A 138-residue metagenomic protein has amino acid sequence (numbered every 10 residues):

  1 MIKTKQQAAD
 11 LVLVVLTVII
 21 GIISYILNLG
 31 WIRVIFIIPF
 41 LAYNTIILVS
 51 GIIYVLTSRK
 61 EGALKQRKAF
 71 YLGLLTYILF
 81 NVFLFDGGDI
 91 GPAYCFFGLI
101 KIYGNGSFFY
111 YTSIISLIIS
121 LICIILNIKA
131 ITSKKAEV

Functional and structural regions predicted by a protein language model:
M1-I2, K129-V138: Short, charged juxtamembrane terminal tails flanking transmembrane helices
M1-L48: Transmembrane alpha-helical insertion/packing segments
Q7-V14, C95-S133: Alpha-helical membrane-associated segments of multi-pass integral membrane proteins
L29-I38, F83-T112: Interfacial non-cytosolic loop connecting adjacent transmembrane helices
P39-A42, A69-L72, T76, F108-I122: Physicochemical signature of membrane-embedded alpha-helices that form the seven-helix bundle of GPCRs, emphasizing
Y43-G62: Canonical alpha-helical transmembrane segments
I46-I52, N81-G88, S120-I124: Alpha-helical transmembrane segments and immediately adjacent membrane-interfacial amphipathic helices
R67-G88: Hydrophobic alpha-helical membrane-insertion segments
